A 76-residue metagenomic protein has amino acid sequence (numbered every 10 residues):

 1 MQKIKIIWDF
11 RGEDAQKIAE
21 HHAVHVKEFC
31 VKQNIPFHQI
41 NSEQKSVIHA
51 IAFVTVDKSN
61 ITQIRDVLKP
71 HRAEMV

Functional and structural regions predicted by a protein language model:
M1-V76: Long, contiguous binding/interaction regions
